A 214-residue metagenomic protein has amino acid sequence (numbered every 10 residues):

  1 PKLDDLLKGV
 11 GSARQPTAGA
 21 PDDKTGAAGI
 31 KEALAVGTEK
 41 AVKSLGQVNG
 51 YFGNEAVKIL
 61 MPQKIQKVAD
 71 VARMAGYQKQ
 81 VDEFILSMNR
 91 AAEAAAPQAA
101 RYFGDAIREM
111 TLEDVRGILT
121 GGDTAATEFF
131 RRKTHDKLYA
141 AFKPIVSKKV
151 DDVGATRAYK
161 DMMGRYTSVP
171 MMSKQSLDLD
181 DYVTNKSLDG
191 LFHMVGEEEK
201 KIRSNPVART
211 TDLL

Functional and structural regions predicted by a protein language model:
P1-S87: N-terminal Sec/ER secretory leader and immediately downstream segment of secreted/extracellular precursors
L6-P16, D180, S187-L214: A cross-kingdom marker for long, charged
A28, E32-K43, D82, P97 (+5 more regions): Hydrophobic alpha-helical segments involved in membrane association or supramolecular assembly
A41, T111, P206: Residue-level signature of catalytic and energy-coupling elements of molecular machines, predominantly ATP/GTP-dependent
Q47-Y51, K143, S147, D151 (+2 more regions): Intrinsically disordered or highly flexible coil/loop and linker segments, enriched in small and charged/polar residues
M74-K149: Mid-length scaffold segments of soluble, non-membrane domains
K137, I145-K186: An amphipathic alpha-helical core segment
